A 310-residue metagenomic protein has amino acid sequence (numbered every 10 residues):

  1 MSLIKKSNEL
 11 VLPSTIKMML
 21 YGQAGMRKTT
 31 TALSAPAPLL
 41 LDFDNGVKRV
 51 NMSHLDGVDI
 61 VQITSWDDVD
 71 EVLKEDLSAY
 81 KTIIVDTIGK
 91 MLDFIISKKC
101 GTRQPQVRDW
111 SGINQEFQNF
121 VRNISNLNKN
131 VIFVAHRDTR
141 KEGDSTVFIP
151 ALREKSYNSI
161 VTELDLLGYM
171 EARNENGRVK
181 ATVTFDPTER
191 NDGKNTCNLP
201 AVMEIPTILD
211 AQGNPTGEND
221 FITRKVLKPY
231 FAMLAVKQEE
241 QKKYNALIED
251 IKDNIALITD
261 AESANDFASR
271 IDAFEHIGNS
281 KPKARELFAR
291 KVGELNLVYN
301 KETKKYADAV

Functional and structural regions predicted by a protein language model:
S2, N8-S78: Conserved P-loop
I4-K5, Q23, N130-P206: Phosphate-binding/switch region of NTP-binding enzymes
L10, M26-R27, A35, G213-V310: Interfaces that engage single-stranded nucleic acids at replication/repair/recombination sites
M19, T82-I84, I132-F133: Structural motif
E71-K74, N119-R122, A256: Surface-exposed alpha-helical segments enriched in charged/polar residues
T87-N158: P-loop NTPase motor core
I208-Q212: Short, cationic low-complexity segments
